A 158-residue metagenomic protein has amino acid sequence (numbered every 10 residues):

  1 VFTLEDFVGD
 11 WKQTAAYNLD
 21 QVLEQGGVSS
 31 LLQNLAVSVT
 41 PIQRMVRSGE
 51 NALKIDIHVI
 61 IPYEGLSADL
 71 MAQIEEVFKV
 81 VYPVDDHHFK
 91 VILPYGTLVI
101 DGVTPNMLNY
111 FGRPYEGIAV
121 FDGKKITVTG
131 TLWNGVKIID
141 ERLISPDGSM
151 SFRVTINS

Functional and structural regions predicted by a protein language model:
V1-S158: Hydrophobic small-molecule pocket/channel-lining residues, especially in calycin-type beta-barrels
